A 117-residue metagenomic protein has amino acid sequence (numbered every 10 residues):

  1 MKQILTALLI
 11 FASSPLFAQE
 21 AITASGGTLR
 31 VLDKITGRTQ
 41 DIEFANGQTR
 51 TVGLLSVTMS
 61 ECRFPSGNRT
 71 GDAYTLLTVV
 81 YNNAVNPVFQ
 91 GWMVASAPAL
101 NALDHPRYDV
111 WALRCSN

Functional and structural regions predicted by a protein language model:
K2-I4, L8, L16-N117: N- and C-terminal low-complexity/disordered segments
